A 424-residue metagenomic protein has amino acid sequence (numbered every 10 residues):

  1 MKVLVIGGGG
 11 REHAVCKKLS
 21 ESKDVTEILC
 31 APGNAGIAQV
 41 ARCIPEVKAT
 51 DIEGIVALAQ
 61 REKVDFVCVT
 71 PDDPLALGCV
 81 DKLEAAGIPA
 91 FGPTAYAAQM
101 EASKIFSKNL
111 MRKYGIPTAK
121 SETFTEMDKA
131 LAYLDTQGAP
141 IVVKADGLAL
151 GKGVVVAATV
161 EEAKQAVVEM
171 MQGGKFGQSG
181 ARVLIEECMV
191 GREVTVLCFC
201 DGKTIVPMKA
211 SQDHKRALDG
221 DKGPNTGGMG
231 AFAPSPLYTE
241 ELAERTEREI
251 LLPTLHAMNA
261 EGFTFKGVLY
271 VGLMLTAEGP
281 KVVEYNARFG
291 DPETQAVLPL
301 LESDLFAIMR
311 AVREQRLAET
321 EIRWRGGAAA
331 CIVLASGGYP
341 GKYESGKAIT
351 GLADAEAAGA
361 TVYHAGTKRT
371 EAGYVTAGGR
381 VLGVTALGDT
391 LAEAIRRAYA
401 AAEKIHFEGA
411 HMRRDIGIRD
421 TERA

Functional and structural regions predicted by a protein language model:
M1-A95: ATP-binding N-terminal substructure of ATP-dependent carboxylate-amine bond-forming enzymes
S20-K23, G36-A38, R61, F91 (+13 more regions): Solvent-exposed alpha-helices and their adjacent loops that cap or buttress functional pockets in soluble metabolic
C43-T50, E122-E126, A157: Short acidic-hydrophobic, aromatic-tinged amphipathic segments that line or gate anion-handling sites
F91-G153: A conserved helix-loop-beta module that forms one wall/lid of the active-site cleft in ATP-utilizing catalytic domains
G153-T294: Internal nucleotide-binding/catalytic subdomain
E247-L269, N286-A357, R369: Active-site "cap" helix and flanking loop/linker of ATP-utilizing ligase/carboxylase catalytic domains
T367-E371, T376-A424: Generic C-terminus detector
